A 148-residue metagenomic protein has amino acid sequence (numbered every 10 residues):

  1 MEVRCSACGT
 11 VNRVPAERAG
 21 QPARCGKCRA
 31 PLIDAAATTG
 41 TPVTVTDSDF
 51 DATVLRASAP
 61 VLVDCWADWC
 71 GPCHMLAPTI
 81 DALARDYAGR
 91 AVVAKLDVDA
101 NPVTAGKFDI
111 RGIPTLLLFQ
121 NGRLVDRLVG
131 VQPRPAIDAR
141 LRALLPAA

Functional and structural regions predicted by a protein language model:
M1-L62, D68-A91, A100-V103, K107 (+2 more regions): Proteins that catalyze or organize thiol-disulfide redox chemistry and the adjacent proteostasis machinery handling
K95: Conserved residues in the N-terminal Rossmann fold of short-chain dehydrogenase/reductase
